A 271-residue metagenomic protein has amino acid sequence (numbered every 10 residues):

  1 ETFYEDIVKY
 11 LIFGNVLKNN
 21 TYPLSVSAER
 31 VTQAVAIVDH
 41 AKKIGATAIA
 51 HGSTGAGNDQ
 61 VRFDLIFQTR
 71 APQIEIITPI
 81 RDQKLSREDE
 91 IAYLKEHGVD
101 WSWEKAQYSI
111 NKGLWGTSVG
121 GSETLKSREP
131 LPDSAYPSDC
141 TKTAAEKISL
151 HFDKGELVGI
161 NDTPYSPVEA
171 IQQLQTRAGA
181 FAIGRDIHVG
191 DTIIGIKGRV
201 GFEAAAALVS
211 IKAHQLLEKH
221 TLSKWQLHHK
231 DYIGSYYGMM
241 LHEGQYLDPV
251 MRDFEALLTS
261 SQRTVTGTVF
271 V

Functional and structural regions predicted by a protein language model:
E1-V271: Nucleotide-activated chemistry modules centered on ATP-dependent adenylation/adenylyltransferase
